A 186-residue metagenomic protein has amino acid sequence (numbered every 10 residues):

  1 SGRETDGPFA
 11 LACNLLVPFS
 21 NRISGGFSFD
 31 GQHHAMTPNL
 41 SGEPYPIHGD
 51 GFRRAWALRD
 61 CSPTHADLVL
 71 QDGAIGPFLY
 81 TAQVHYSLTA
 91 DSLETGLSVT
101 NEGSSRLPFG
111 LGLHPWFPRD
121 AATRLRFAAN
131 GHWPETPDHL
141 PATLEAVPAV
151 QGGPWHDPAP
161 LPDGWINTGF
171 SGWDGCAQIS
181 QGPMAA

Functional and structural regions predicted by a protein language model:
S1, L70-R119: Acidic, contiguous internal or C-terminal segments within carbohydrate-active enzymes that form a structured patch used
S1-H33, G172-A186: Beta-strand-rich N-terminal accessory domains
T5-N14, P38-G42, A66-Q71, L161: Short Pro/Gly-enriched beta-strand edge/turn motifs at strand-loop
N21, D50-A55, F78-Y80, L111 (+2 more regions): Residues that act as N-cap/strand-start positions at coil-to-secondary-structure junctions
S28, R59-D60, S87-T89, P118 (+1 more regions): Well-ordered beta-strand positions
N39-A90: Extended, loop-rich substrate-binding clefts of extracytoplasmic carbohydrate-active enzymes
A66, L93-T95, A177: Hydrophobic residues embedded in beta-strands of well-ordered beta-sheets
P108, W116-A186: Active-site/ligand-binding surface loops and adjacent short beta/alpha elements that line catalytic pockets across
